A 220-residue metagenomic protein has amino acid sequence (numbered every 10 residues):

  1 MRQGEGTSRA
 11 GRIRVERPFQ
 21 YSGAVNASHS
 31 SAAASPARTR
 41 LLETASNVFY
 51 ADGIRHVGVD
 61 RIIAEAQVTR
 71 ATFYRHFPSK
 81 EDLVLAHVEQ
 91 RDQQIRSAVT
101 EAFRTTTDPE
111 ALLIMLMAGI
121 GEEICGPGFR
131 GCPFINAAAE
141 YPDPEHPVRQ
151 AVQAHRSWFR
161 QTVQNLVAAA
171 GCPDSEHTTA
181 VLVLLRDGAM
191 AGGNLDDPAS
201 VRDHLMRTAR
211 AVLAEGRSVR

Functional and structural regions predicted by a protein language model:
M1-S31, A154-P173, G192-R220: C-terminal peripheral helix-coil segments that are non-catalytic and often amphipathic
R2-D52, H56-V68, D82-L85: Basic, helix-initiating cap at the start of DNA-binding domains
S35-E43, R55-H56, Q67, H76-T100 (+3 more regions): An amphipathic alpha-helix adjacent to DNA-recognition modules
A71: Key DNA-contact positions within bacterial/archaeal DNA-binding proteins
A86, T100-G128, T179-L182: Hydrophobic alpha-helical connector segments
R96, A111-I114, P144-A169, A180 (+1 more regions): Amphipathic alpha-helical packing segments from all-alpha helical-bundle domains
G126-H146: Amphipathic alpha-helical segments used for helix-helix packing
R186: Cytochrome P450 catalytic-core helices
